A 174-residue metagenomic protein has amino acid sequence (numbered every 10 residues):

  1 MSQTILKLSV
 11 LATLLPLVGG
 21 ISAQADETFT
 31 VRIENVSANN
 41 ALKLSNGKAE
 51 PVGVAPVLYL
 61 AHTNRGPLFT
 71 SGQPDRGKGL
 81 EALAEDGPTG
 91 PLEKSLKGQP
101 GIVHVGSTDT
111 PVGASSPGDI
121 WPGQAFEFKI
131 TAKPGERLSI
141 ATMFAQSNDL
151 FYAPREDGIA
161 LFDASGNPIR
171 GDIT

Functional and structural regions predicted by a protein language model:
M1-Q24: Gram-negative bacterial Sec-dependent N-terminal signal peptides
A25-T28, V36-R170: Structured domain cores in non-transmembrane regions
T174: Contiguous ligand/interfacial binding patches
